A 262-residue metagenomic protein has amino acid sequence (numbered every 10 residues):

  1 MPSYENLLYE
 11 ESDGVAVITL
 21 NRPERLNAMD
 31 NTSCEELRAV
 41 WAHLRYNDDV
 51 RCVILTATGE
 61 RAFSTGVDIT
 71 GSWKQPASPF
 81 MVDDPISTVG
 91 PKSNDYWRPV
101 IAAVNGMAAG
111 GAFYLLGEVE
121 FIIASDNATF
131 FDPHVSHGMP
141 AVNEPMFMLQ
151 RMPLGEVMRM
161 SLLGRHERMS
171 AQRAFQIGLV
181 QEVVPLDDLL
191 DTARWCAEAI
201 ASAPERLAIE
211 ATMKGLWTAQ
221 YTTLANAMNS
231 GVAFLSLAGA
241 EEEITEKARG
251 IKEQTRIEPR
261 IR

Functional and structural regions predicted by a protein language model:
M1-D13, G71, R165-R173, D187 (+2 more regions): C-terminal alpha-helix plus adjacent terminal tail
M1-T56, E60: Conserved CoA-thioester-binding segment of acyl-CoA-metabolizing enzymes
I18, L55, D68, L115-G117 (+3 more regions): Hydrophobic/aromatic residues within transmembrane alpha-helices of multi-pass small-molecule transporters
N21, V67, N105: Histidine-centered beta-alpha loop that forms part of the nucleotide-sugar donor binding/catalytic region in diverse
A57-D95, A108, S136, G250 (+1 more regions): Glycine- (often His-adjacent) and acidic-residue-rich active-site loop that binds/positions the CoA thioester
E60-S64, A109, F131, L216-A219: Short, active-site-adjacent cap segments at secondary-structure transitions
N94-P204: Crotonase-fold acyl-CoA enzyme core
